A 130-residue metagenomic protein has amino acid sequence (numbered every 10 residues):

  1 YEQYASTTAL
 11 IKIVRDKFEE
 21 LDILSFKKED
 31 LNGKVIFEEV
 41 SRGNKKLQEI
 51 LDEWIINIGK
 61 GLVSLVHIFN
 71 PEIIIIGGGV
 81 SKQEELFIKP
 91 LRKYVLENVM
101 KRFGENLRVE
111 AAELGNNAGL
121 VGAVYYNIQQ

Functional and structural regions predicted by a protein language model:
Y1-Q130: ATP-binding/phosphotransfer module of carbohydrate and carboxylate kinases, centering on a glycine-rich
